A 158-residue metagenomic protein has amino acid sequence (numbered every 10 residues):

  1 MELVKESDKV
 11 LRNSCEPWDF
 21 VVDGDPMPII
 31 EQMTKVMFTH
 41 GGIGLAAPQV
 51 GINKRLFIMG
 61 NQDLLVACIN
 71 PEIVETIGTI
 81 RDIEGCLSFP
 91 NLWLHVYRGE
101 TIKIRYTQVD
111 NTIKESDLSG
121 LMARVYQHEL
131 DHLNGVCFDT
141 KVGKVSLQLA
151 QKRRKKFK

Functional and structural regions predicted by a protein language model:
M1-K158: Positively charged
